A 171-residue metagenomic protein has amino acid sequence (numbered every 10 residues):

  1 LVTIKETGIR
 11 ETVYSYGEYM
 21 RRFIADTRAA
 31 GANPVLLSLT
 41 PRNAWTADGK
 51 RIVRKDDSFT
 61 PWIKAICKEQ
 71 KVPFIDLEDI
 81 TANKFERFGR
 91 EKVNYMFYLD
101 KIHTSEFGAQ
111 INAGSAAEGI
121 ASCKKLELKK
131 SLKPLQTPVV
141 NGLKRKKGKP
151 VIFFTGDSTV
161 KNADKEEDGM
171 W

Functional and structural regions predicted by a protein language model:
L1-E106, Q110, G114-K125: Alpha-helical cap/lid subdomain in secreted, periplasmic, or secretory-pathway luminal O-acyl-processing enzymes
K125-V140, K146: Short, flexible loop/turn segments with low-complexity composition
P138-W171: Serine-esterase "nucleophile elbow" of acetyl-processing enzymes
